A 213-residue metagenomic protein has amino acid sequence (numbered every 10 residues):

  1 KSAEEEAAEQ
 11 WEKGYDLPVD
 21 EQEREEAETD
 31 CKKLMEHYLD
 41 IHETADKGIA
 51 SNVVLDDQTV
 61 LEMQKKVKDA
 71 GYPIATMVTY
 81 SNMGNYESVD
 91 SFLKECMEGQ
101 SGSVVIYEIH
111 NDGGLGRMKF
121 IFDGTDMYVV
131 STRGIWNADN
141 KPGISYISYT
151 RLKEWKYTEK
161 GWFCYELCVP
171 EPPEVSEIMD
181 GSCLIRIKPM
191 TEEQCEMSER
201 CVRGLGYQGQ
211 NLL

Functional and structural regions predicted by a protein language model:
K1-L213: Mature, Sec-exported extracytoplasmic domains of Gram-positive
